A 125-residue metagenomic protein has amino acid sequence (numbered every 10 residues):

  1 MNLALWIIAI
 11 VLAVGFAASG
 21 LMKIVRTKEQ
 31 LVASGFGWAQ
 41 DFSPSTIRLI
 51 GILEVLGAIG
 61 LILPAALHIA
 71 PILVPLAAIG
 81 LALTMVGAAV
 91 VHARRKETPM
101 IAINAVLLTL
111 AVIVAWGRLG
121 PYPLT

Functional and structural regions predicted by a protein language model:
M1-T125: Membrane-interface extramembranous regions
